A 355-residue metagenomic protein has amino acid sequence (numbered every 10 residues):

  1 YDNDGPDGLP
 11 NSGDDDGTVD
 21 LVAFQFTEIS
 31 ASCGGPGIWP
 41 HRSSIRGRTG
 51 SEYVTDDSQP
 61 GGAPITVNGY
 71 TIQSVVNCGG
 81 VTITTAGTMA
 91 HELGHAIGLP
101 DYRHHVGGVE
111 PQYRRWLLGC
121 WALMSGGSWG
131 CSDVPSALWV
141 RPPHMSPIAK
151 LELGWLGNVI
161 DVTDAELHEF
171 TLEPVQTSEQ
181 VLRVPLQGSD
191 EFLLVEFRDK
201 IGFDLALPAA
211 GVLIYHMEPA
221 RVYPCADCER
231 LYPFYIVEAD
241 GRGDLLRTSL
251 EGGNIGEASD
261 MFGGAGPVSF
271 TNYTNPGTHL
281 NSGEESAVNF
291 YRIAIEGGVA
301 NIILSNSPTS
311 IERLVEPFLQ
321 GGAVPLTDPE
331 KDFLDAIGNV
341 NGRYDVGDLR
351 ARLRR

Functional and structural regions predicted by a protein language model:
Y1-L21, Q25-I83, G108, L117 (+3 more regions): Extracellular zinc-dependent metalloprotease catalytic-domain scaffold
N3, A96, P100, G127 (+3 more regions): Structured segments of extracytoplasmic/periplasmic soluble domains in secreted or envelope-associated proteins
D7, D14-D16, D20, D101 (+3 more regions): Acidic side chains
L21-L207, P219: Extracellular hydrolytic enzyme modules, especially secreted metalloproteases of the metzincin/thermolysin-like class
E169, P174-P308: Extracellular low-complexity, Gly/Ser/Thr-rich intrinsically disordered linkers and protease-sensitive activation/hinge
S307-R355: Cellulosome-associated attachment modules in secreted, modular CAZymes
